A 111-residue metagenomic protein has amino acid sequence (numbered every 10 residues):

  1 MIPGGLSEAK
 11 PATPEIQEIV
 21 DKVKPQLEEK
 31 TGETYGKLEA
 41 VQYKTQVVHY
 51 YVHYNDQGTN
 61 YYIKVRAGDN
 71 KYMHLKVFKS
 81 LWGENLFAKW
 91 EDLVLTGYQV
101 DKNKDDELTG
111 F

Functional and structural regions predicted by a protein language model:
M1-F111: N- and C-terminal low-complexity/disordered segments
